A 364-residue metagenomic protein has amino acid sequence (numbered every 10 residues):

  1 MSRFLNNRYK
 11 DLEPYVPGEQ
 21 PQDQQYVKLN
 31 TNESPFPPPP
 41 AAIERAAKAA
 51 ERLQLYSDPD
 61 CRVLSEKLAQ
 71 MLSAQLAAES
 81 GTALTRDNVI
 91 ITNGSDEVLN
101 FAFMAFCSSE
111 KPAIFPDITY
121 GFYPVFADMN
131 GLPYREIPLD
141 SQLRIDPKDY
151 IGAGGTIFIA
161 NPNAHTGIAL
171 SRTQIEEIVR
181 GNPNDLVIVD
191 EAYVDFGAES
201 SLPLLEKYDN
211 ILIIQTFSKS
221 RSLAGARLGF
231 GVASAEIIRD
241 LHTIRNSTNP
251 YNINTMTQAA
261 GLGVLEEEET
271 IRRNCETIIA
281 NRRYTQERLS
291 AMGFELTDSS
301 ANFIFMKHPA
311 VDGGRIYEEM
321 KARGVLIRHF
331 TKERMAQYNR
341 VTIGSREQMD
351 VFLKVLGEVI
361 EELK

Functional and structural regions predicted by a protein language model:
R3-G94, F101, E362-L363: N-terminal small-domain helix-loop-helix segment of the aminotransferase-like
Q54-N182, Y193-Y208, L212: Conserved core of the PLP fold type I
D60, N210-S290, F294-T297: PLP-dependent aminotransferase class I/II
C61-S65, G225, S300, R334-Q337: Short acidic/glycine-enriched loop/turn segments that link adjacent beta-strands
T173, E319-R323, R328, K332-K364: PLP-dependent enzyme catalytic core of the Aspartate aminotransferase-like
A233, M306-A310, I343-S345: Short beta-strand-to-loop capping motifs
I279, A291-R323, N339: Conserved PLP-binding catalytic core of the aspartate aminotransferase-like
